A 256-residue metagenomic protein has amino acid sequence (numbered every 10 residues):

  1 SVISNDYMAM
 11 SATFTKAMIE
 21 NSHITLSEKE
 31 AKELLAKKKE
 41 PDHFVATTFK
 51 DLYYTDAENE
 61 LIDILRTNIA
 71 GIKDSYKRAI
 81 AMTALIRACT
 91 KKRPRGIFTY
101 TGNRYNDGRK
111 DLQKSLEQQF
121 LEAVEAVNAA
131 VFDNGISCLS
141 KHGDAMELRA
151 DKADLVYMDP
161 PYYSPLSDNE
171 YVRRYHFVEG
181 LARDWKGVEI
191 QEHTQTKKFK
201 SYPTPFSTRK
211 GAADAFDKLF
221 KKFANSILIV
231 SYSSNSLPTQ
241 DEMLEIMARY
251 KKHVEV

Functional and structural regions predicted by a protein language model:
V2-D6: Conserved SAM-binding motif I beta-strand of class I
M10, T15-I72: Conserved phosphoryl-transfer catalytic core
L52-Y171, D184-K198, Y202: SAM-dependent nucleic-acid methyltransferase catalytic core
L166-H176, G211-F216: A short, conserved alpha-helix within the catalytic core of class I
R173-W185, S201, P205-S207, Y250: Accessory, usually C-terminal, subdomains that scaffold auxiliary metal cofactors
A182-Q191, S226-Y232: Conserved beta-strand signature within the Rossmann-like core of class I S-adenosyl-L-methionine
S201-K251: Conserved Class I SAM-dependent methyltransferase catalytic core
K252-V256: Conserved S-adenosyl-L-methionine
